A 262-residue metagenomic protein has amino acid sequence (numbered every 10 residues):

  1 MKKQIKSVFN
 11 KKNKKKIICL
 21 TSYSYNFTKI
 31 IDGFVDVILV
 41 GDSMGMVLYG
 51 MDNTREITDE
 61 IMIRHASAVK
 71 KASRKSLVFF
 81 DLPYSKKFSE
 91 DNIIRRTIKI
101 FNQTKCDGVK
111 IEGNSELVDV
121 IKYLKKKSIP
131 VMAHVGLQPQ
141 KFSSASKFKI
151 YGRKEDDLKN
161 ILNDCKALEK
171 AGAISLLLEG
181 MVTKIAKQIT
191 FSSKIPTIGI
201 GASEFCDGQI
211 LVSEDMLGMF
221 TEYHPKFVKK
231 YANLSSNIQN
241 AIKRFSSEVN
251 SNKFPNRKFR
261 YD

Functional and structural regions predicted by a protein language model:
K2-D262: Alpha/beta enzyme core
